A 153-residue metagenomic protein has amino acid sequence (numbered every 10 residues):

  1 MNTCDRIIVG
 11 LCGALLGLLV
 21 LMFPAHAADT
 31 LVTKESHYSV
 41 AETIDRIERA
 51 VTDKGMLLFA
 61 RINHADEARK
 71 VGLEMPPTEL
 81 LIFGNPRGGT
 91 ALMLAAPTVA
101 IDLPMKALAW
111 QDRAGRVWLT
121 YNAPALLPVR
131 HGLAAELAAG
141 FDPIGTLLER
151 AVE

Functional and structural regions predicted by a protein language model:
M1-D5: N-terminal secretory signal peptides that target proteins for export/translocation
G10-M22: Bacterial N-terminal signal peptides
H26-G55, R150: Terminal, regulation- and interaction-focused segments at domain boundaries
S36, I62-H64, N85-R87, R113 (+1 more regions): A mature extracytoplasmic/lumenal domain signature
E48, T52, M56-M105, A109: Compact, glycine-rich, soluble single-domain proteins
K106-A134: Beta-strand/loop substructures that line and gate deep hydrophobic ligand-binding cavities in soluble
P124-E153: C-terminal partner/receptor-binding element of secreted or periplasmic proteins
